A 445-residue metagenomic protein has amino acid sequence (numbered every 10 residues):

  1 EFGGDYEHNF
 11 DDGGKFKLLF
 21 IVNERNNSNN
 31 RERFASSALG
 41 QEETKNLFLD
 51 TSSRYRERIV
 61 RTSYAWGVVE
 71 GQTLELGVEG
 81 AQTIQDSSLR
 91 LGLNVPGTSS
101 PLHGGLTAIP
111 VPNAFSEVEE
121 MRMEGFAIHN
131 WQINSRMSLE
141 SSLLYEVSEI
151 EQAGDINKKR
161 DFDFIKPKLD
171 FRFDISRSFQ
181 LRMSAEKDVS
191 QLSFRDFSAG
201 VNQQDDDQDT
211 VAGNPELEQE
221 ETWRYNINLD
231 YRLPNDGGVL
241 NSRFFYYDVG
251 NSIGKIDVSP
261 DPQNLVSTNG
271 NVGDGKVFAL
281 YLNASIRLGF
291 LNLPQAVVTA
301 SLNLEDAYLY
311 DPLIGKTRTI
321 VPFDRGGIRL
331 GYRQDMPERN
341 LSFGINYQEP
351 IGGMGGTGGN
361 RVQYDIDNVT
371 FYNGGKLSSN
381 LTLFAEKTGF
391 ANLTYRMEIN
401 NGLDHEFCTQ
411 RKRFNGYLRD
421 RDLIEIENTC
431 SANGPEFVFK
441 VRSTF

Functional and structural regions predicted by a protein language model:
E1, D5, E43-D50, I109-F115 (+7 more regions): Extracellular loop and loop/strand-boundary signature of outer-membrane beta-barrel proteins
E1, N29-S37, S87-V95, E151-K158 (+6 more regions): Outer-membrane beta-barrel translocator domains and adjoining extracellular loop/strand segments of Gram-negative
E1-G154, D174, S242, A279-I286 (+1 more regions): Face-selective signature of the C-terminal outer-membrane beta-barrel domain
E1-G4, R56-T62, M121-A127, I165-F171 (+8 more regions): Hydrophobic, lipid-facing positions within transmembrane beta-strands of outer-membrane proteins
D11-G13, V69-G71, N134-S138, D174-S178 (+8 more regions): Outer-membrane beta-barrel channels and translocator barrels
A114-E120, V189-N241, Y246-D248, D261-Y281 (+3 more regions): Outer-membrane beta-barrel signature, preferentially recognizing the C-terminal barrel domain of Gram-negative
F244-G250, V266-G358: Gram-negative outer-membrane beta-barrel transporters
G353-R361, A385-F445: C-terminal beta-signal and adjacent terminal beta-strands/loops of Gram-negative outer-membrane beta-barrel proteins
